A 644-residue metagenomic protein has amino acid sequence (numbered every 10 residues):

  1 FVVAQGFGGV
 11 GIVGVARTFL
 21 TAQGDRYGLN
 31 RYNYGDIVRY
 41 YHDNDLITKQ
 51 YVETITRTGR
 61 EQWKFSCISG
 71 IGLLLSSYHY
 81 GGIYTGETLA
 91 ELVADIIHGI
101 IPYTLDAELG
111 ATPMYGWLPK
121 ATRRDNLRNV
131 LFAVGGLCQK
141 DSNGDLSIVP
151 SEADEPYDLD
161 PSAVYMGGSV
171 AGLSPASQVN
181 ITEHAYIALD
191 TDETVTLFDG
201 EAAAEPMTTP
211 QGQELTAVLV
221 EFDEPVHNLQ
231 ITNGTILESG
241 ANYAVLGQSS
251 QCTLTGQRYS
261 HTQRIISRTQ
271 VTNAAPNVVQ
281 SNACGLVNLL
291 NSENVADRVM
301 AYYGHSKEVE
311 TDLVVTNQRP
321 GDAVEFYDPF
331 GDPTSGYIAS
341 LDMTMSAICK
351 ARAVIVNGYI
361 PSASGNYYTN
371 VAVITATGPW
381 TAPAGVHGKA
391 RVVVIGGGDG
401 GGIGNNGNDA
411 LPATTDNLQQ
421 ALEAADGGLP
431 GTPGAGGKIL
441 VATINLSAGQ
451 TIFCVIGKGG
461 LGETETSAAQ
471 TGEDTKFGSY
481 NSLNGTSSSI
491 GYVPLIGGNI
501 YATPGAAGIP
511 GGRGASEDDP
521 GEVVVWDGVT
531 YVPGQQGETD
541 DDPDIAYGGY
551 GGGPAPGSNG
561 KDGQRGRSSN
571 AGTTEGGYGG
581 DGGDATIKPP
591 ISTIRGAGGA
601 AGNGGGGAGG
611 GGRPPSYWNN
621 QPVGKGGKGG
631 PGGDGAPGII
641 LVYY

Functional and structural regions predicted by a protein language model:
V2-V3, L75-T88, L127, F132 (+2 more regions): Surface-exposed, non-catalytic interaction/assembly patches
I12-G14, T21-Y103, A153-Y157, P161 (+4 more regions): Surface-exposed cap/loop segments at beta↔alpha junctions
Y51-L74, A107-V195, T232-R258, M345-I348: Short beta-strand-centered interaction patches in the first periplasmic/extracellular domains of large envelope
K64-C67, G82, I231-L290, V309 (+1 more regions): Acidic, low-complexity/disordered segments
G70, T85-D106, A283-N294, G397 (+1 more regions): Glycine-rich, acidic and aromatic/proline-enriched surface loops and short helix-turn segments that act as binding
G240-N273, T593-I594, A600, P614-P622 (+1 more regions): Surface-exposed interaction regions enriched in Ser/Thr/Asp/Glu that occur as long low-complexity tracts or repetitive
S362-I374, I490, R513: Glycine-rich, low-complexity segments
T375-P383, R391-S479, G491-V493, G512-V524 (+4 more regions): Glycine-rich strand-loop-strand elements at beta-sheet edges
